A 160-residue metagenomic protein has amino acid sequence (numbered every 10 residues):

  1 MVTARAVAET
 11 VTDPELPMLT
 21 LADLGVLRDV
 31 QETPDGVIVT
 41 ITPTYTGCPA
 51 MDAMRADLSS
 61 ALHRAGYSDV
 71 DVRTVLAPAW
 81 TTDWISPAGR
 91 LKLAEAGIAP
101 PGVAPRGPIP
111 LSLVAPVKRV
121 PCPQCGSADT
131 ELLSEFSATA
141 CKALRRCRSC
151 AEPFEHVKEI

Functional and structural regions predicted by a protein language model:
M1-I160: Domain-level signature for proteins that mediate thiol-based redox and metal-cofactor handling
